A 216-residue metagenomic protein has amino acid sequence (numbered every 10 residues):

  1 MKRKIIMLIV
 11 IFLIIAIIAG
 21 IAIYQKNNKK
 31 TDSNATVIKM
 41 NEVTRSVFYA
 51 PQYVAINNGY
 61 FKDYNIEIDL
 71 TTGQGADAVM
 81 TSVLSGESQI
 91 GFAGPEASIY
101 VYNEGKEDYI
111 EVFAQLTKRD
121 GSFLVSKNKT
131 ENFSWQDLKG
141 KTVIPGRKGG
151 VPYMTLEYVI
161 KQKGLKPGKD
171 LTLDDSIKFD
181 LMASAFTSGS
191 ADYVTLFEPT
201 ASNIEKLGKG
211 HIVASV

Functional and structural regions predicted by a protein language model:
M1-V37: Short, low-complexity disordered leader/linker segments with a strong preference for bacterial N-terminal type II
D32-K178, A185, D192-S202, K209-S215: Short, glycine-/small- and polar/acidic-enriched structural segments that line small-molecule recognition paths
